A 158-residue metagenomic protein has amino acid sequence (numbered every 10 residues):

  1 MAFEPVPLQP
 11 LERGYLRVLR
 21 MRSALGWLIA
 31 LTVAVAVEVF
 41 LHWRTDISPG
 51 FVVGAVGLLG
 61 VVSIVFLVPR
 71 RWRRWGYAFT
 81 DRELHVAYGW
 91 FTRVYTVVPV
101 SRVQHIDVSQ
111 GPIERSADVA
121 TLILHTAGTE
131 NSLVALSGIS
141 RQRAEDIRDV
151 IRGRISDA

Functional and structural regions predicted by a protein language model:
M1-A158: N-terminal basic, Ser/Thr-rich segments that initiate or prime the first beta/alpha elements at protein or domain
